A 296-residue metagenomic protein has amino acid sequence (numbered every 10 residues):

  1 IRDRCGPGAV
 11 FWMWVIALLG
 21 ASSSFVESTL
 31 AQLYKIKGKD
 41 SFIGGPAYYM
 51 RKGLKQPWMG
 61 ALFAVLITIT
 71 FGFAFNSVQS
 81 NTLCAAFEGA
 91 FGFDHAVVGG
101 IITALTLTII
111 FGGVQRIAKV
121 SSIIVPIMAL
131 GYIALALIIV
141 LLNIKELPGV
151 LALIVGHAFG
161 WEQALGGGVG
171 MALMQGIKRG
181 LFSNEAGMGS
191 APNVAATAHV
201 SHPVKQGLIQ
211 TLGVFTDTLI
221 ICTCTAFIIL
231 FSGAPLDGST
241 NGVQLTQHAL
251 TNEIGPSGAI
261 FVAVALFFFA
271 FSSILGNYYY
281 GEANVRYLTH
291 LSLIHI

Functional and structural regions predicted by a protein language model:
I1-D3, I294-I296: Conserved small/polar residues in nucleotide/adenosyl-binding loops
R2-C5, A31-K35, T68, I109 (+2 more regions): Helix-loop junctions at the membrane interface of multi-pass solute transporters
C5-A9, S24-L54, P235-E253, Y279 (+1 more regions): Flexible loop linkers connecting adjacent transmembrane helices in multi-pass alpha-helical membrane transporters
P7-W12, P57-L62, G99, V200-F215 (+1 more regions): Membrane-interface alpha-helices at helix entry/exit sites of multi-pass transporters
G8-W12, Q56-T70, G100-I101, E162-S183 (+3 more regions): Select transmembrane alpha-helical segments in multipass membrane proteins
I16-D40, P46-A47, R51-N81, A85-I110 (+1 more regions): Helix-loop-helix module between adjacent transmembrane segments
E27-L33, K39, L135-L153, G167 (+2 more regions): Extracellular/periplasmic helix-exit of transmembrane alpha-helices
N81-F87, F93-L142, L147-V155, V285: Membrane-interface loop-to-helix entry segments
